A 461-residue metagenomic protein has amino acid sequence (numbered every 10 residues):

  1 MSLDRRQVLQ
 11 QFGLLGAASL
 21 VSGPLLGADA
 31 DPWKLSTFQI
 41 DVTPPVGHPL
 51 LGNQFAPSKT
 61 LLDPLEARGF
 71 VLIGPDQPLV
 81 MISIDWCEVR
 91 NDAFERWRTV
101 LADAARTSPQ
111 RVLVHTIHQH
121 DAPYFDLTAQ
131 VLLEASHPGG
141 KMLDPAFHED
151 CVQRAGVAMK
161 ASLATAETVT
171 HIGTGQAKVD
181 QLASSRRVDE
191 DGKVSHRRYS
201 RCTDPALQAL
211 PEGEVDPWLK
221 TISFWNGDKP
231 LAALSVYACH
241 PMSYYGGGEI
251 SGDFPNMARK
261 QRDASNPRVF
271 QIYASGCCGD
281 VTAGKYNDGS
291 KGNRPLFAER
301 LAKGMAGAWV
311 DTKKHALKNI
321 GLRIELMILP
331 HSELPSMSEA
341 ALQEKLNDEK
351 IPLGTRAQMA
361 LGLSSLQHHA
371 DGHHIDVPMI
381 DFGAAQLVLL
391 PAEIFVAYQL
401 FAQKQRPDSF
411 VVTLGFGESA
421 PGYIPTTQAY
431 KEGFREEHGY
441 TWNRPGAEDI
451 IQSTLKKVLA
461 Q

Functional and structural regions predicted by a protein language model:
M1-G16: N-terminal secretory signal peptides and thylakoid transit peptides that target proteins across membranes
D29-V269, A274-C278, T282, Y286-L296 (+2 more regions): Conserved beta-alpha junction segments in alpha/beta enzyme cores
